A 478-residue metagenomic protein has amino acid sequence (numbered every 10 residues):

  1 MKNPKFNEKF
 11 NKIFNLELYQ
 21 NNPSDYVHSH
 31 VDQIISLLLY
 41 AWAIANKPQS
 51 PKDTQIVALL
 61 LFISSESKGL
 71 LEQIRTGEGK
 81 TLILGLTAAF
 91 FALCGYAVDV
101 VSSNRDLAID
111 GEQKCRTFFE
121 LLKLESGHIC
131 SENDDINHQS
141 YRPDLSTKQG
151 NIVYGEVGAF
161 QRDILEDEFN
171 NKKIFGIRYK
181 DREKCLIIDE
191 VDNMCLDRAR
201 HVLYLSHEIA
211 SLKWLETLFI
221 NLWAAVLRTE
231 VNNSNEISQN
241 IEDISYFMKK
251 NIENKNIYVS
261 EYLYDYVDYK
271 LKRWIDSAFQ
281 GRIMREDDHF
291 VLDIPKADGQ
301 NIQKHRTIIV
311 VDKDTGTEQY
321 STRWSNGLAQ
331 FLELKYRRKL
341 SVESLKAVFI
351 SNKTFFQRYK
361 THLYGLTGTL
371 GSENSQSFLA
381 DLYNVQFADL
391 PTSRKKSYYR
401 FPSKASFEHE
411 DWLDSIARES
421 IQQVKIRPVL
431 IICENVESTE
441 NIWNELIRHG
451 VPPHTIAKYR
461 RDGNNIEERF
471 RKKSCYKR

Functional and structural regions predicted by a protein language model:
M1-R478: Conserved P-loop NTPase motor core
